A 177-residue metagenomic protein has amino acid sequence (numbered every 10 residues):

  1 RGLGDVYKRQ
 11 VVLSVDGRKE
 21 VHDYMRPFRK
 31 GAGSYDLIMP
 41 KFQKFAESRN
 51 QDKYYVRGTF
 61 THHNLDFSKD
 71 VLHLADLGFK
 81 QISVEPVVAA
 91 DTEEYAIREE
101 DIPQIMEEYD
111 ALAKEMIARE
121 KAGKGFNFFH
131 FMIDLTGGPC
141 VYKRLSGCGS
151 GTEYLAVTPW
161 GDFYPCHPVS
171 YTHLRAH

Functional and structural regions predicted by a protein language model:
G2-Q10, T172-H177: Conserved small/polar residues in nucleotide/adenosyl-binding loops
L13: Conserved phosphate-donor/acceptor-positioning beta-strand/loop module used by diverse small-molecule
E20, Y24-D36, Q43, E47-W160 (+1 more regions): Radical SAM enzyme [4Fe-4S]-AdoMet core and its adjacent flexible, acidic and glycine-rich loops/tails across
